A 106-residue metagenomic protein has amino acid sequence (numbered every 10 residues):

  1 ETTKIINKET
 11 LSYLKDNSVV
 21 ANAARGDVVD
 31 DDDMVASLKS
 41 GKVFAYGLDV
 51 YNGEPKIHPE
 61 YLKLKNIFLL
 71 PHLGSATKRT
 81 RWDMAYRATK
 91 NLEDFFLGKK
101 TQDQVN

Functional and structural regions predicted by a protein language model:
E1-E60: Rossmann-like adenosine-cofactor binding region
N52-N106: C-terminal helix-to-coil terminal segments
